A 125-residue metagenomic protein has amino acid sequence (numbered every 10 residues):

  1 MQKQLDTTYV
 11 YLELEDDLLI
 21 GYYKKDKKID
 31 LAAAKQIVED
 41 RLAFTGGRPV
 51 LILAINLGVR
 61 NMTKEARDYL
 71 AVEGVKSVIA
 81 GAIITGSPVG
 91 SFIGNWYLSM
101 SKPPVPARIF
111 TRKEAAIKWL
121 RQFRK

Functional and structural regions predicted by a protein language model:
M1-K125: Amphipathic, Lys/Arg-enriched alpha-helical "gate/interface" segment within cytosolic domains that mediates
